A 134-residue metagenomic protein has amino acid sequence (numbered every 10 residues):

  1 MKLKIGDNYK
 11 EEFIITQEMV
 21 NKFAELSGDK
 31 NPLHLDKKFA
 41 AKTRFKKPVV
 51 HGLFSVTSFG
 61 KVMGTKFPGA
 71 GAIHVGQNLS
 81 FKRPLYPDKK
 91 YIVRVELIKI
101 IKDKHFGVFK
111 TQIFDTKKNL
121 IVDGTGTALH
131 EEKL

Functional and structural regions predicted by a protein language model:
M1-A72: Hot-dog-fold acyl-thioester-processing enzymes
M1-D7, Y86-L134: HotDog/MaoC-like acyl-thioester-processing domains
K10-I14, S80, T127-L129: Generic structural detector for well-ordered beta-strands
E25, N31, K37-K42, H51 (+7 more regions): Short, surface-exposed, polar/charged, turn-prone segments marking secondary-structure boundaries
L33-H34, F45-K46, S58, I73-H74 (+5 more regions): Short, intrinsically disordered/low-complexity patches at protein termini and at juxtamembrane boundaries
T65-V93: Mid-chain, well-packed structural core segment of small domains
